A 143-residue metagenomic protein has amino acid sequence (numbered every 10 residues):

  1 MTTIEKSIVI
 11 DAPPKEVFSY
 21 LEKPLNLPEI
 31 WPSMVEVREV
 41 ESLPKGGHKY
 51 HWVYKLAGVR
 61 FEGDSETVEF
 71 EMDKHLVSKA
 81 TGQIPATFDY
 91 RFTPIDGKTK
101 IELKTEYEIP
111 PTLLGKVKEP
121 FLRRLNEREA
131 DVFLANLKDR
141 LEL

Functional and structural regions predicted by a protein language model:
M1-K45: Hydrophobic ligand-binding cavity/cleft-lining segments
E5-S7, E62-D64, T87-D89: Well-ordered beta-strand positions in beta-sheet-rich domains
V9, V68-E69, R91-T93: Well-ordered beta-strand positions
I10, Y54, T105-Y107: Hydrophobic beta-strand positions in extracellular immunoglobulin-like domains
P14, M34, K49, K74-H75 (+2 more regions): Structural motif
K15-F18, D131, A135: Amphipathic alpha-helical segments that line or abut small-molecule/effector binding pockets and mediate allosteric
R38-I84, D96, V132-L143: Glycine-rich portal/gate segments that line the openings of hydrophobic small-molecule binding cavities
A80-V132, L143: Beta-strand/loop substructures that line and gate deep hydrophobic ligand-binding cavities in soluble
